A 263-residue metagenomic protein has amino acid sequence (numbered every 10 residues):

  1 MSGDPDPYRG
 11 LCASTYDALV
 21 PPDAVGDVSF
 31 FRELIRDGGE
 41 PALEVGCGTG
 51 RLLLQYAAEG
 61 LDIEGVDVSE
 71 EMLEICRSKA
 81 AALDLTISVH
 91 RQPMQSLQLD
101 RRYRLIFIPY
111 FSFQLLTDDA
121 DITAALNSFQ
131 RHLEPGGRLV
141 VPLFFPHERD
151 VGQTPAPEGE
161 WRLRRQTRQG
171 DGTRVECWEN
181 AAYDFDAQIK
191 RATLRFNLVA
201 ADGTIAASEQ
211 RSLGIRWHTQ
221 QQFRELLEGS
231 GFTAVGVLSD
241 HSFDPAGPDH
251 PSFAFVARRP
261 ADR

Functional and structural regions predicted by a protein language model:
M1-E40, R51: Conserved class I S-adenosyl-L-methionine
G46-G48: Class I SAM-dependent methyltransferase "Motif I" SAM/SAH-binding loop
R51-S96: Class I SAM-dependent methyltransferase SAM/SAH-binding core
Q98-L105: A short acidic, Gly/Pro-enriched loop at the edge of an enzyme's catalytic core that lines a small-molecule cofactor
P109-F111, P142: Residues lining the SAM
T123-P135: A short glycine-rich, Lys/Arg-flanked "PGG" loop and its adjoining helix->strand segment in the class I
V140-Q221: SAM-dependent methyltransferase
G214-R263: C-terminal lobe and adjacent flexible extensions of AdoMet/dcAdoMet transferase-like proteins
